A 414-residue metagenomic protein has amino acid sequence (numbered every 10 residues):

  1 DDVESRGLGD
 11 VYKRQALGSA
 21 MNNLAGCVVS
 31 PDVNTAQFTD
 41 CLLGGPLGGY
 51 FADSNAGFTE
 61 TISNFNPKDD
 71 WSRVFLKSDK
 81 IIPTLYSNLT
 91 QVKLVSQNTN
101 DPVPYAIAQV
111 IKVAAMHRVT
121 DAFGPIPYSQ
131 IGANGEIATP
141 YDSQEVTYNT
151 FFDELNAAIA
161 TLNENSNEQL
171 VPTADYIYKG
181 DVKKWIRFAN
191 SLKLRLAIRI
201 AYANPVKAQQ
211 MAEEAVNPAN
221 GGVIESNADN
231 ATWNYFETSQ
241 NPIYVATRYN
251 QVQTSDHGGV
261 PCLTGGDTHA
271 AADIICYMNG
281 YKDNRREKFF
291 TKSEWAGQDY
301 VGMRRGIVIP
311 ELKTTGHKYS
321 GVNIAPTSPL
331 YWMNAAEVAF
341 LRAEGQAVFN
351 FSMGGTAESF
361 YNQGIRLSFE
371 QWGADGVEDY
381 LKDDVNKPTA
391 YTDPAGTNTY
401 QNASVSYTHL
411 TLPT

Functional and structural regions predicted by a protein language model:
D1-L8, Y12, H409-T414: Single conserved hydrophobic/aromatic residue that forms the stacking wall/gate of nucleotide- or nucleobase-binding
V3-E4, L42, R285, V301: Intrinsically disordered, low-complexity regions of eukaryotic proteins
G9-R14, I137-P140: An N-terminal domain-start capping segment
Q15-G49: Hydrophobic alpha-helical membrane-insertion signals
D53-I111, A115-E378, N386, D393-T397 (+1 more regions): Structured, solvent-exposed acidic/aromatic patches
V405: Acidic/charged, solvent-exposed loop-and-adjacent secondary-structure segments enriched in E/D, K/R, S/T, and G/P
